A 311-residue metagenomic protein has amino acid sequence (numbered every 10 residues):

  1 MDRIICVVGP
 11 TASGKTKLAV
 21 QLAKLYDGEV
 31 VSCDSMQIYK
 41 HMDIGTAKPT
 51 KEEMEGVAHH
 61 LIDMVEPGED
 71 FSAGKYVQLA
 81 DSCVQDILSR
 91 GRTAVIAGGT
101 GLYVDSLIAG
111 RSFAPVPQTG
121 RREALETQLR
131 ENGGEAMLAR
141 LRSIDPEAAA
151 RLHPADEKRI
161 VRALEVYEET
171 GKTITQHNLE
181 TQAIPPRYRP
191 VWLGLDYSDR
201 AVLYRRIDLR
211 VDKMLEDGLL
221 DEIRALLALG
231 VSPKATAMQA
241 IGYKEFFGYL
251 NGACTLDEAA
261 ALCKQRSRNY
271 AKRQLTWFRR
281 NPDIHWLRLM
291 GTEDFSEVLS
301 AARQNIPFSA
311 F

Functional and structural regions predicted by a protein language model:
M1-F311: Phosphate/pyrophosphate-binding catalytic cores of soluble transferases and nucleic-acid-acting enzymes
